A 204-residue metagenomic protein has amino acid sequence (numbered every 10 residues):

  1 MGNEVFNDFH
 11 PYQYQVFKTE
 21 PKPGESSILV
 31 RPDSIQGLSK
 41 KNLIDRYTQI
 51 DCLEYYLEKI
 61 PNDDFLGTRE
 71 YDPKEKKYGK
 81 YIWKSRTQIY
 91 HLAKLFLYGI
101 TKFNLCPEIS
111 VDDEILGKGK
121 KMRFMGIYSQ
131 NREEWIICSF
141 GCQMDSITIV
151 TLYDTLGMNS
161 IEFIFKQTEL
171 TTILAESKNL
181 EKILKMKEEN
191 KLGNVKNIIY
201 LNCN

Functional and structural regions predicted by a protein language model:
M1-T48: Eukaryotic N-terminal low-complexity, Ser/Thr- and Lys/Arg-rich leader segments that predominantly function as
L43-Y71, H91, T101: A short N-terminal helical cap/helix-turn-helix that marks the beginning of AMP-binding/adenylate-forming
E54, L97, I161-E162: Short hydrophobic/charged patches on amphipathic alpha-helices used for structural packing and interfaces
K76-Q88, G99-L156: Conserved AMP-binding/adenylate-forming
Y78, L184-N204: ANL superfamily adenylate-forming
G126-Y128, T172-E176, I199: Structural motif
S139, L156-E188: Conserved ATP-dependent adenylate/AMP-binding module captured primarily in the ANL superfamily
